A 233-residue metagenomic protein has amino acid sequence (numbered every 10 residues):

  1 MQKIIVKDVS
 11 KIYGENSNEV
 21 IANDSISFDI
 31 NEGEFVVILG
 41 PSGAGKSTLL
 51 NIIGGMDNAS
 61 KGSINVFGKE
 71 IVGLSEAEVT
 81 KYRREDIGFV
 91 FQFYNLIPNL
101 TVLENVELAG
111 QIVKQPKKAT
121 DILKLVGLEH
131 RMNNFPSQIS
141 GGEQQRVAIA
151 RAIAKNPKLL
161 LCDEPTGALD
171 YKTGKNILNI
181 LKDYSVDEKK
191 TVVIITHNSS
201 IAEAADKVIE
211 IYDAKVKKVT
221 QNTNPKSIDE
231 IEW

Functional and structural regions predicted by a protein language model:
Q2-I211: ABC family nucleotide-binding domain
K215-W233: Conserved beta-strand-loop-alpha-helix hinge in the C-terminal portion of ABC ATPase nucleotide-binding domains
